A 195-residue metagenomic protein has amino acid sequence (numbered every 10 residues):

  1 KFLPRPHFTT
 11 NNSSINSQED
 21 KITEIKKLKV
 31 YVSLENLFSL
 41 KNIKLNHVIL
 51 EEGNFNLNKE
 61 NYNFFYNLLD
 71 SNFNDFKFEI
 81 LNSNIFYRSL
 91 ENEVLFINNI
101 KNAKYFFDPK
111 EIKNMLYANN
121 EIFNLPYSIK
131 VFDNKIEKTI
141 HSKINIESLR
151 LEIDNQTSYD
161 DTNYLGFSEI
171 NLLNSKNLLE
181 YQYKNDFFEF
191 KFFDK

Functional and structural regions predicted by a protein language model:
K1-N92, F96-N99, F106-A118, L165-F167: Flexible beta-edge/linker motif
D20-K26, S39-I43, S89-K195: Interface amphipathic segments
